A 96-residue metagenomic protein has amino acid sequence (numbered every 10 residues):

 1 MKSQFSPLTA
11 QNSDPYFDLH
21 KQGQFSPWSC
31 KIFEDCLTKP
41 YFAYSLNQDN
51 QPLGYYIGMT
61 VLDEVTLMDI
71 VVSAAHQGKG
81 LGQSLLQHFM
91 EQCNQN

Functional and structural regions predicted by a protein language model:
S3-Q4, A10-A75, Q83-Q95: Acetyl-CoA-dependent GNAT
G80: Conserved G/P- and acidic residue-centered "switch" motifs that form tight phosphate/ATP-binding loops in soluble
